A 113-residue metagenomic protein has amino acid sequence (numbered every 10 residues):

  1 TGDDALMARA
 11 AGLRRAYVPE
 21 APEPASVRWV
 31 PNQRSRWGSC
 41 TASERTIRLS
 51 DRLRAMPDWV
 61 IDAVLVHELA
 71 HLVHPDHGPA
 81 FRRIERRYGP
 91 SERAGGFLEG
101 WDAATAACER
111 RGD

Functional and structural regions predicted by a protein language model:
T1-A63, L72-D113: Active-site-proximal or metal-binding-adjacent scaffold patches in catalytic folds
E68: Walker B catalytic acidic pair
